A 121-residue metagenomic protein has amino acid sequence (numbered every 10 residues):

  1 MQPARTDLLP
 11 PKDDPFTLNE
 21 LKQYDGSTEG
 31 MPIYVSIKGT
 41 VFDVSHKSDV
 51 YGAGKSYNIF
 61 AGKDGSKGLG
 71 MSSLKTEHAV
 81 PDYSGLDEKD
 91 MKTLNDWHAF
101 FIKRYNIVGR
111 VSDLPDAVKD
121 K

Functional and structural regions predicted by a protein language model:
M1-K121: Histidine-anchored, small-residue-rich loop motif
